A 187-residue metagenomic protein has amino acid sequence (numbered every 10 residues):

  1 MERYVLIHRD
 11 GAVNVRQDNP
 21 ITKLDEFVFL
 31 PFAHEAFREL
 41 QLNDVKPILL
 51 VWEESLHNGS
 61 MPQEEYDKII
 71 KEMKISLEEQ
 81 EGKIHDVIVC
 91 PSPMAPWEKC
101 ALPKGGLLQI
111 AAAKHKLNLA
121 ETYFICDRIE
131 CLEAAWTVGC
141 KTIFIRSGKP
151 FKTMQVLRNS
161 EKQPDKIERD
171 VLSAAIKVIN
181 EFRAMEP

Functional and structural regions predicted by a protein language model:
M1-I48: Active-site neighborhood of HAD-like aspartate-dependent phosphohydrolases
D10, W52-E53, D127-R128: Short, well-ordered beta-to-alpha junction loops that form the rim of enzyme active sites and present histidine/acidic
V13, H57, F151: Feature marks short, surface-exposed loop/turn motifs that line or immediately flank catalytic pockets and channel
Q17-I21, G59-S60, Q155-L157: Short acidic, glycine/proline-rich loop/turn micro-motifs
D18, W52, S147-G148: Histidine-centered beta-alpha loop that forms part of the nucleotide-sugar donor binding/catalytic region in diverse
A33, F37-M73, K83-P96, A135: Substrate-recognition element of Asp-dependent hydrolases with the DxDx(T/V) motif
E64, K71-K83, A95-F124, R128-P187: Asp-based, Mg2+/Mn2+-dependent phosphohydrolase catalytic module
